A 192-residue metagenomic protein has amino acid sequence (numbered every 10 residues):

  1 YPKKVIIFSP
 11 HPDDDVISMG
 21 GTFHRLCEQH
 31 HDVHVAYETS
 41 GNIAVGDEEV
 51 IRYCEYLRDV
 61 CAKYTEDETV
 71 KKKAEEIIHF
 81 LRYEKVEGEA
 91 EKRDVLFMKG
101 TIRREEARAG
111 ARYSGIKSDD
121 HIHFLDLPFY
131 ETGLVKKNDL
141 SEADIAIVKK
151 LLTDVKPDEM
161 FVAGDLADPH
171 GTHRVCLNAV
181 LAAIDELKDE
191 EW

Functional and structural regions predicted by a protein language model:
Y1-P12, V16-E191: Active-site beta-strand->loop->alpha-helix modules in alpha/beta enzyme cores, enriched in Gly/His/Asp(Glu)
